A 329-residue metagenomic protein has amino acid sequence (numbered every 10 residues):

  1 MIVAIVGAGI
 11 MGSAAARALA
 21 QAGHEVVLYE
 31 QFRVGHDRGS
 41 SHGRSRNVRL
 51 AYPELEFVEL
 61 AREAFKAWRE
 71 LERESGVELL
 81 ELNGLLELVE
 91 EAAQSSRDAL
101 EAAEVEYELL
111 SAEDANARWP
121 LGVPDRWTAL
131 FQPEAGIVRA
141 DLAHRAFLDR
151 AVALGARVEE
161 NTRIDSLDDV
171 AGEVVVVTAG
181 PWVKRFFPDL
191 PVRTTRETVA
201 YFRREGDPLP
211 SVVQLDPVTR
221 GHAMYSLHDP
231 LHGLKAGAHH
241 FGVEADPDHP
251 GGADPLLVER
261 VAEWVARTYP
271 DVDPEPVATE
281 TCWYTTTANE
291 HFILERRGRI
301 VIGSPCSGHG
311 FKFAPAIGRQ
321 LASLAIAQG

Functional and structural regions predicted by a protein language model:
M1-M11: Beta1/beta-strand and adjacent pyrophosphate-binding region of the FAD-binding site in flavoprotein oxidoreductases
V6, G172-W182, G318: Short hydrophobic core segments
R17-Q21, E78-L80, P181-G298: Active-site substrate-recognition segment that forms the wall of the catalytic cavity or substrate channel
Q21-S40: Glycine-rich FAD pyrophosphate-binding loop
S45-R118, R126-W127, A223-M224: Dinucleotide-binding Rossmann-like beta1-alpha1 core, especially the glycine-rich loop that anchors the ADP
P53, V301-A314: Glycine-rich phosphate/pyrophosphate-binding beta-alpha loops
F131-D165: Helical element adjacent to the flavin cofactor pocket in flavoenzyme catalytic cores
P315-G329: Internal hydrophobic alpha-helix adjacent to the cofactor/substrate pocket in enzyme cavities
